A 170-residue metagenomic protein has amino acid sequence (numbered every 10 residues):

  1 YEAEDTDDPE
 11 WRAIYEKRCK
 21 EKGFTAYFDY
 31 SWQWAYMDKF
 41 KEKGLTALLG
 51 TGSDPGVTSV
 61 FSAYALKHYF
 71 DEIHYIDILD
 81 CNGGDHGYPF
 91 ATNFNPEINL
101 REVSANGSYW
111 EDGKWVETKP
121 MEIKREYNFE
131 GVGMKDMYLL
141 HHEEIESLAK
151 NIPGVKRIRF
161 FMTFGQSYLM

Functional and structural regions predicted by a protein language model:
E2-P96: Glycine-/Pro-rich loop/turn segments that contact NAD(P) or position catalytic residues in Rossmann-like domains
K67-M170: C-terminal catalytic/substrate-binding lobe primarily of soluble NAD(P)-dependent oxidoreductases
